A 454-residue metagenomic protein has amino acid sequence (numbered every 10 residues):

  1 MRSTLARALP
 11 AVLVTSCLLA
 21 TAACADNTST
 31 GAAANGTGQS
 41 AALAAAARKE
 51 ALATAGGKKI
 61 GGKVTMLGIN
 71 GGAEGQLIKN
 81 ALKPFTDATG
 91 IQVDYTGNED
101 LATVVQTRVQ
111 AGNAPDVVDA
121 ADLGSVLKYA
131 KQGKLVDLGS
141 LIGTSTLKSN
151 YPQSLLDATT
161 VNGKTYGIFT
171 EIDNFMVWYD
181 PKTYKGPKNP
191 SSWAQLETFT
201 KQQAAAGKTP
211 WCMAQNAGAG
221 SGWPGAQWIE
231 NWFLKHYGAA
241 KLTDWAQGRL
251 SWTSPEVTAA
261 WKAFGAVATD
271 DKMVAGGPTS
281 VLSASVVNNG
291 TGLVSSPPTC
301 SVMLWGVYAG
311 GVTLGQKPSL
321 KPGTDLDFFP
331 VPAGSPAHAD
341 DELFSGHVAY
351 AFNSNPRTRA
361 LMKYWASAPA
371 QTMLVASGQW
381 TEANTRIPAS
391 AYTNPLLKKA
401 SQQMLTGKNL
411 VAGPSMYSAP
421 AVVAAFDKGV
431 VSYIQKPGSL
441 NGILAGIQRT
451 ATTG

Functional and structural regions predicted by a protein language model:
T4-A11, S16-A20, A25-L127, M373 (+2 more regions): Conserved N-terminal structural module of periplasmic/extracytoplasmic solute-binding proteins
G36-S40, Q403-G454: Conserved C-terminal helix/tail region of periplasmic/extracytoplasmic solute-binding proteins
T54, K58, G139-Y151, Q215-S221 (+5 more regions): Short, solvent-exposed loop/beta-turn-alpha elements that line the ligand-binding surface or hinge of extracytoplasmic
A81-N150, Y166, K182-S191, G292-S295 (+3 more regions): Extracytoplasmic "Venus flytrap"/periplasmic binding protein-like
V126-K134, S154-W193, E197, Q215-W245 (+3 more regions): Periplasmic solute-binding protein
A246-V281: Glycine-centered hinge/linker elements that transmit conformational signals in sensory and ligand-binding systems
W305, G315-Q379: Extracytoplasmic/periplasmic substrate-recognition and gating elements
V375-A425: Long, aromatic- and glycine/proline-rich binding clefts that accommodate carbohydrate-like moieties
